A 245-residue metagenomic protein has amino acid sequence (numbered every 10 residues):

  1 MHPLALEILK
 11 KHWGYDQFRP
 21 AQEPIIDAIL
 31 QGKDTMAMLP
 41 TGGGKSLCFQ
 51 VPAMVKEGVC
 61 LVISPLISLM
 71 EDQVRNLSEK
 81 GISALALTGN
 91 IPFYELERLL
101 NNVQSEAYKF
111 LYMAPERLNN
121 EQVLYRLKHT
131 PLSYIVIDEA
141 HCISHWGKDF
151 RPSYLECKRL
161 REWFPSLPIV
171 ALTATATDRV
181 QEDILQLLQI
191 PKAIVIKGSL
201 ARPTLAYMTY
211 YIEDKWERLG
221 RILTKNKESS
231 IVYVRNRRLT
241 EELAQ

Functional and structural regions predicted by a protein language model:
P3-H12, D16, P20, P24-M36 (+3 more regions): Helicase motor core with emphasis on the C-terminal RecA-like subdomain
S68: Conserved catalytic helix of short-chain dehydrogenase/reductases
